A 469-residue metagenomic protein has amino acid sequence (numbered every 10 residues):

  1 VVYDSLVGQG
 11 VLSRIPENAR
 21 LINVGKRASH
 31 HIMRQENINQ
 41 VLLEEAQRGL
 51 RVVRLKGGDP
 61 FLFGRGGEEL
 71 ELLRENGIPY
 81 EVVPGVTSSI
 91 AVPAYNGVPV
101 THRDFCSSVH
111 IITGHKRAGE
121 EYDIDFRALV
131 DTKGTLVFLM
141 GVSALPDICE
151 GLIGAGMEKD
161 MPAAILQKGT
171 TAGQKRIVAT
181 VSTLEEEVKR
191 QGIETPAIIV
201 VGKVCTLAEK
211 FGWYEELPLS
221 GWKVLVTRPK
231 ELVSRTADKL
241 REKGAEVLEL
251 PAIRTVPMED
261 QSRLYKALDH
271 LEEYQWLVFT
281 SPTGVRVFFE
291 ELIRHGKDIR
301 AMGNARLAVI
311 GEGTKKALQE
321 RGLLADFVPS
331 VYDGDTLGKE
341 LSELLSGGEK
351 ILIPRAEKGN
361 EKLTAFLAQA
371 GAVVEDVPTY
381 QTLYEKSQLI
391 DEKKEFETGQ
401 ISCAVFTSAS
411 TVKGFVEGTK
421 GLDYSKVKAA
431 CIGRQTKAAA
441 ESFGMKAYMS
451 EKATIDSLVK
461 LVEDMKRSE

Functional and structural regions predicted by a protein language model:
V1-L6, G10-L12, R20, V52 (+9 more regions): Beta-strand/loop-alpha-helix module characteristic of Rossmann-like adenine-cofactor folds
V2, R20-N23, R54, L62 (+2 more regions): Short, conserved beta-strand segments within well-ordered enzyme catalytic domains that often line or immediately flank
A19, A28, R34-A46, I165 (+1 more regions): Signature of uroporphyrinogen-III synthase
H31-K56, L62-G64, L139: Phosphate-bearing ligand-interacting subdomains that bind or position ATP/ADP/UDP/GDP/NAD(P) or nucleotide-linked
L55, G85, G433: Active-site glycine-centered loops adjacent to acidic/histidine catalytic or metal-binding residues that shape
D59-F63, T87-S88, V142-L145, K230-L232 (+2 more regions): Gly/Ser/Thr-rich loops at beta-strand to alpha-helix junctions that form or flank small-molecule/cofactor-binding
F61-Y80, A94-P99, F289-I293, V416-K420: Short Gly/Thr/Asp-enriched flexible loops that form oxyanion-binding sites at enzyme active sites
